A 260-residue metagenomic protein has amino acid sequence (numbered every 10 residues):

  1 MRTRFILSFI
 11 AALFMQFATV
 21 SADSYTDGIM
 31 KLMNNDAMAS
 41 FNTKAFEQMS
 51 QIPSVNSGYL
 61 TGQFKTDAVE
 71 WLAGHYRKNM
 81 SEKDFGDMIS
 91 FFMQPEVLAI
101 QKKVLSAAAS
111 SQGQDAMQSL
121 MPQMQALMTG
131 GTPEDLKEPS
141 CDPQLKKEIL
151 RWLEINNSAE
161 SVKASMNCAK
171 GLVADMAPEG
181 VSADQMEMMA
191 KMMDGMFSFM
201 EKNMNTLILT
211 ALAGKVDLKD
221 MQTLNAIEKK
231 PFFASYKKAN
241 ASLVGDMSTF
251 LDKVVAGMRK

Functional and structural regions predicted by a protein language model:
M1-L7: Bacterial N-terminal signal peptides that target proteins for export
S8-Q16: Bacterial N-terminal signal peptides
V20-A22: Boundary at the C-terminal end of the N-terminal hydrophobic targeting segment
S24-A116, L120-Q123: N-terminal Sec/ER secretory leader and immediately downstream segment of secreted/extracellular precursors
T26-M30, F46, V69, A73-R77 (+10 more regions): Extracytoplasmic/secreted envelope proteins and their assembly/folding machinery, especially bacterial periplasmic
S81-P139, K215-G245: Surface-exposed, polar helix/loop patches in the mature regions of secreted/periplasmic/lumenal proteins that form
D115-G214: Extended amphipathic alpha-helical interaction segments
D194, S198-K260: A cross-kingdom marker for long, charged
